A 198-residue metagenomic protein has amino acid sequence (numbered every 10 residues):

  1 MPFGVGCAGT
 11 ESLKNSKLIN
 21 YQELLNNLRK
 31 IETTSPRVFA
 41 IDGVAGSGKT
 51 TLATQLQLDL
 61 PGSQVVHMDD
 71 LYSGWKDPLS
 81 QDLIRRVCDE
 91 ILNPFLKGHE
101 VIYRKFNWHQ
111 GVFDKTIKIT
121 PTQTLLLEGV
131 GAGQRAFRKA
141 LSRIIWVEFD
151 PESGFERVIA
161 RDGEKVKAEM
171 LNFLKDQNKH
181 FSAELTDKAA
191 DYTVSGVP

Functional and structural regions predicted by a protein language model:
P2-V38: Extreme N-terminal, non-catalytic leader segments that precede Walker-type/kinase nucleotide-binding cores
V44: P-loop (Walker A) phosphate-binding loop of NTP-binding proteins
K49: Conserved lysine of the Walker
L52: Hydrophobic positions on the alpha1 helix immediately C-terminal to the Walker A/P-loop
G62-K76: Short beta-strand-centered segment that lines the nucleotide-binding/catalytic pocket of NTP-utilizing
S73-I119, T124: Conserved nucleotide-sensing/catalytic segment adjacent to the nucleotide-binding pocket in NTP-handling enzymes
V112, E164-P198: Small-molecule kinase domains that catalyze NTP-dependent phosphoryl transfer to phosphate-bearing small molecules
F113-R161: ATP-dependent NMP and nucleoside kinases share a basic, alpha-helical "lid"
